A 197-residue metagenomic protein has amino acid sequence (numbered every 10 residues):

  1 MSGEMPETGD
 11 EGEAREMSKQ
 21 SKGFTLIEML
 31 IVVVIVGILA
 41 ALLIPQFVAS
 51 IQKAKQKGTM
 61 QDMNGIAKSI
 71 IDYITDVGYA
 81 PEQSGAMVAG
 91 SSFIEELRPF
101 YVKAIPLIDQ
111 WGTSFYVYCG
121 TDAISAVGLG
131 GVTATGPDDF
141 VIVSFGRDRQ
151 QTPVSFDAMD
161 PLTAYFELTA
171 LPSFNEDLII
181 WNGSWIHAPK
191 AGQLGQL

Functional and structural regions predicted by a protein language model:
M1-F24: N-terminal leader/signal peptides at the extreme start of proteins
G3, A123-L197: Short, surface-exposed interaction loops/tails
S18-V48: N-terminal single-pass transmembrane signal-anchor helix
Q46-N64: Aliphatic-rich helix starts adjacent to a transmembrane/signal segment
T59, W111-T113, G136-D138: Residues that flank catalytic or metal-binding motifs in active/ligand-binding sites
G65, Y116-V117, V141-S144: Structural recognition of the beta-strand scaffold that forms the well-ordered cores of secreted hydrolase catalytic
K68-I71, T75-G128: Extracellular/periplasmic head regions of type IV pilus-like filament subunits
